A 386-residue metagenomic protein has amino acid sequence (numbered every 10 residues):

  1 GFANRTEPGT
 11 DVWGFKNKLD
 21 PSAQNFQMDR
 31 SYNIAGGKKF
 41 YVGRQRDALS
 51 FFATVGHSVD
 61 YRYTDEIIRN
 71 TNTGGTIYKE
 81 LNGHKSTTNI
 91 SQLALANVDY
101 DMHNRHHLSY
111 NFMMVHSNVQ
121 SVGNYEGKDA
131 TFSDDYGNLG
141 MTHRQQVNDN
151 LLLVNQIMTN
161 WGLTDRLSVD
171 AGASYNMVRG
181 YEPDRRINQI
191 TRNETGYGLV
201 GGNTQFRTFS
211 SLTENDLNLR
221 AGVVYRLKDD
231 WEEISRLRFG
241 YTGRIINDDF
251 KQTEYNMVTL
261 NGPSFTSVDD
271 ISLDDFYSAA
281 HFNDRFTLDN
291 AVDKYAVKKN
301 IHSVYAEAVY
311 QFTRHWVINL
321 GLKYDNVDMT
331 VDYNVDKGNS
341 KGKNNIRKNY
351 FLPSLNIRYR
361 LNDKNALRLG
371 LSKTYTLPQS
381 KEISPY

Functional and structural regions predicted by a protein language model:
N4, N111-M158, Y175-N218, I271-T287: Acidic/polar loop-and-plug regions of large Gram-negative outer-membrane beta-barrel proteins
T6-K38, A279-V304: Alpha-helix-centered segments that form part of catalytic cores
P8-N17, N70-E80, D129-M141, T191-Q205 (+3 more regions): Flexible, solvent-exposed coil segments and beta strand-coil junctions, predominantly the extracellular/periplasmic
T10-R30, G75-A96, G140-L153, T204-D216 (+2 more regions): Outer-membrane beta-barrel proteins
F15-N124, L153-N155, L355: Transmembrane beta-barrel wall of Gram-negative outer-membrane proteins
Y63-N70, S121-D129, E182-I190, F250-N256 (+2 more regions): Outer-membrane beta-barrel translocator domains and adjoining extracellular loop/strand segments of Gram-negative
D99-H103, M113, D149-M158, G162-R166 (+3 more regions): Structural signature of Gram-negative outer-membrane beta-barrels, strongest in the C-terminal barrel of TonB-dependent
